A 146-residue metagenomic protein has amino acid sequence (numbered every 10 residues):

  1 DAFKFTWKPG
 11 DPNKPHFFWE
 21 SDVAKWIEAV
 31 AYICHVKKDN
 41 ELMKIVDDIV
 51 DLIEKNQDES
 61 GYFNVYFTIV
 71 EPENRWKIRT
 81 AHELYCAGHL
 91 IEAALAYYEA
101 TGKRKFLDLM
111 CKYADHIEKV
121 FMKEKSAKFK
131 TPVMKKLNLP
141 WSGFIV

Functional and structural regions predicted by a protein language model:
D1-V146: Glycan-recognition and catalytic cores of secretory/periplasmic carbohydrate-active enzymes
